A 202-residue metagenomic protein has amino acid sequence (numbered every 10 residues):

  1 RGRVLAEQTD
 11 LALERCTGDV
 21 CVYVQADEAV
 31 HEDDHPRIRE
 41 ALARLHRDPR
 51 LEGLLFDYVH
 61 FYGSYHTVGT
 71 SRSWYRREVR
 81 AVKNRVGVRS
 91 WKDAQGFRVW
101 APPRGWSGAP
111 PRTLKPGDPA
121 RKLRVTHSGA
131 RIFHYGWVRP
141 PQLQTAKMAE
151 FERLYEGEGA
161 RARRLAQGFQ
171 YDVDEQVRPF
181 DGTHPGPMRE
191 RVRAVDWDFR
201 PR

Functional and structural regions predicted by a protein language model:
R3-D10, A29-R202: Catalytic-site signature of metal-activated, phosphate-bearing donor transferases, centered on the GT-A/GT-A-like
E7-V20: Active-site nucleotide-sugar/metal-binding loop of Leloir-type enzymes
G18-H31: Short beta-strand-to-loop acidic/aromatic patch adjacent to the donor-nucleotide binding site
